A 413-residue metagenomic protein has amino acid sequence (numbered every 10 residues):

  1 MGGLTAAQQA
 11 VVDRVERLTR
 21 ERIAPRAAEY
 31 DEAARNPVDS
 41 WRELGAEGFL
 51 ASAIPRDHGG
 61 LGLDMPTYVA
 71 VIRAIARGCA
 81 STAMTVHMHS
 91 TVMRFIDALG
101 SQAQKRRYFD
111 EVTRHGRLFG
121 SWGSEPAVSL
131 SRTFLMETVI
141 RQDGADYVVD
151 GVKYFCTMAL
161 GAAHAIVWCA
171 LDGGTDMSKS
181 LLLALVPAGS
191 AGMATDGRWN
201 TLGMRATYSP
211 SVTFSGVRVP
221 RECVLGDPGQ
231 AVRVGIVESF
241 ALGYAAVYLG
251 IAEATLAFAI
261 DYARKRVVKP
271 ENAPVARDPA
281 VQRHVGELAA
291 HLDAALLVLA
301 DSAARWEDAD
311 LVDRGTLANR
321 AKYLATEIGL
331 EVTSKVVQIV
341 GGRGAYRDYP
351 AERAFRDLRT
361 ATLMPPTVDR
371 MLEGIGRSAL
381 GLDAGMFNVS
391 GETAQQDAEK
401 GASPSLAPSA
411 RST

Functional and structural regions predicted by a protein language model:
M1-V86, Q395-T413: Amphipathic, small/basic residue-rich leader segments at the start of a protein or domain
A24-E32, D293-L324, V337-A345: C-terminal helix-coil-helix/basic helical segment that borders enzyme active sites and/or dimer interfaces and provides
R35-A46, L50-T157, A379: Glycine-rich flavin
V152-A194: A short core secondary-structure module
Y154-A159, F240-Y244, A361-M364: Glycine-rich phosphate/pyrophosphate-binding beta-alpha loops
W199-L292: Glycine-rich beta->alpha junctions and the first turn(s) of the following alpha-helix
E238-A241, A276-L288, R314-L324, E352-T360: Alpha-helical scaffold segments that form or flank carboxylate-/histidine-based iron centers
G342-T413: Glycine-rich phosphate/cofactor-binding loops in nucleotide/flavin-utilizing enzymes
